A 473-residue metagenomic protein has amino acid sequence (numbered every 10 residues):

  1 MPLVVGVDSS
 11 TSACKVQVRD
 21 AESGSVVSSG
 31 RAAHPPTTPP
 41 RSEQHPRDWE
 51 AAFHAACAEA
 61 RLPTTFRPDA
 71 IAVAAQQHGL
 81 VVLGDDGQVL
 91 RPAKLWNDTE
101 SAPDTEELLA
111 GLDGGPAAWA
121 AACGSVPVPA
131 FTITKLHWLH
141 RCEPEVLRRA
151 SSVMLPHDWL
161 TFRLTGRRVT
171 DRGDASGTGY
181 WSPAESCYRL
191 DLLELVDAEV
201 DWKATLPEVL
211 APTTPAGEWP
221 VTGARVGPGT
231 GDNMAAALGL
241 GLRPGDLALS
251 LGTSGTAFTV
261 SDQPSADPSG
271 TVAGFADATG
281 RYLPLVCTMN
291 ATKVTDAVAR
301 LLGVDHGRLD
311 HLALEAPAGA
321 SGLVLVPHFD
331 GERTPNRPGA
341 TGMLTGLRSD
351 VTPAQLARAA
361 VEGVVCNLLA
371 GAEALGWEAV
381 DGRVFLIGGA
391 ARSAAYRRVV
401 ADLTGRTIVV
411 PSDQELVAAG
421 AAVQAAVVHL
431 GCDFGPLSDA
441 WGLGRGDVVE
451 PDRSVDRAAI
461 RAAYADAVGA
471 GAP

Functional and structural regions predicted by a protein language model:
M1-R91, A121, R149, T222-R225 (+2 more regions): N-terminal glycine/serine-rich phosphate-binding loop of ATP-dependent small-molecule kinases, especially carbohydrate
V5-V7, V18, L109-C123, A130-F131 (+4 more regions): Active-site core segments that coordinate phosphate-bearing ligands/cofactors across diverse enzyme families
S10-A13, R67-D69, A74-Q76, T132 (+4 more regions): Short, basic and Ser/Thr-rich N-terminal targeting/leader segments
D20-E22, F53, Q77-H78, G84-D86 (+5 more regions): N-terminally biased helix-coil "hinge/interface" segments that flank
S25, A32-P35, W96, M289 (+1 more regions): A generic structural motif
T38, A58, L62-N97, A122-A130 (+3 more regions): Short beta-strand-loop/turn "lid" adjacent to the catalytic site in phosphate-handling enzymes
